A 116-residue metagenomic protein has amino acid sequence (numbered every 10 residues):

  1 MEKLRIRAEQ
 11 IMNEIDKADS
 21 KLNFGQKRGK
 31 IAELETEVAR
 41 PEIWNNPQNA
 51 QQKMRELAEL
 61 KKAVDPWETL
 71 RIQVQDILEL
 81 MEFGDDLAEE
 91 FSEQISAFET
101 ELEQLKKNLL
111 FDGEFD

Functional and structural regions predicted by a protein language model:
M1-D116: Charged, heptad-repeat coiled-coil alpha-helices that serve as long linker/dimerization "arms" in large NTP-dependent
